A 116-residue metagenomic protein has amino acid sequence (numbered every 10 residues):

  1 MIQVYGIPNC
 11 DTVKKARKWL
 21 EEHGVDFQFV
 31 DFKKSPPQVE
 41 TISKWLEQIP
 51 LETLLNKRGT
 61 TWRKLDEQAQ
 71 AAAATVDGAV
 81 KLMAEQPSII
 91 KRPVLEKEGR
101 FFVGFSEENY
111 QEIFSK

Functional and structural regions predicted by a protein language model:
M1-H23, Q28-F32: Local sequence-structure signature of Cys/Sec-based thiol-disulfide redox active-site neighborhoods
F32-K116: Thiol/selenol-based redox catalytic cores and closely related redox-interacting motifs
